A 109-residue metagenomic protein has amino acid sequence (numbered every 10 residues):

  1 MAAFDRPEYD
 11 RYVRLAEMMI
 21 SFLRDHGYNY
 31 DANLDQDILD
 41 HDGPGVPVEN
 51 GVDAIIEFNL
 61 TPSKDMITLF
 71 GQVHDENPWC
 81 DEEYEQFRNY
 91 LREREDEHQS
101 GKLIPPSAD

Functional and structural regions predicted by a protein language model:
M1-D109: C-terminal-biased regions
